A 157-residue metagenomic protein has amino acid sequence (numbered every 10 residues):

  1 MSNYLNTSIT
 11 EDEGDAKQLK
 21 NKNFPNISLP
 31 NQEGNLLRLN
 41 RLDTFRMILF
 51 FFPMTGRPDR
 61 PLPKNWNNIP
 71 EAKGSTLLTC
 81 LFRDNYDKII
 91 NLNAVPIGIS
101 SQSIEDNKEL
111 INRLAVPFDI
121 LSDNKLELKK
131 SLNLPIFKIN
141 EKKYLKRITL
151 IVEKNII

Functional and structural regions predicted by a protein language model:
M1-I157: Chalcogenol-based redox active-site neighborhoods
